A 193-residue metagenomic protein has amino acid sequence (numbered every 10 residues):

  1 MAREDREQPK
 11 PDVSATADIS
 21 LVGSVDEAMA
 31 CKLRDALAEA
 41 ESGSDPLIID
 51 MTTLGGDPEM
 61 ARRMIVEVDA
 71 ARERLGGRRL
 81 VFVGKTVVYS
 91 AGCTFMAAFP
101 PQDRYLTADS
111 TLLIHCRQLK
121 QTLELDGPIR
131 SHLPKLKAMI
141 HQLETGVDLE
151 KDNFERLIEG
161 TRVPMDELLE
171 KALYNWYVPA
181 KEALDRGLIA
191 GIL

Functional and structural regions predicted by a protein language model:
M1-L193: Terminal-region recognition feature
